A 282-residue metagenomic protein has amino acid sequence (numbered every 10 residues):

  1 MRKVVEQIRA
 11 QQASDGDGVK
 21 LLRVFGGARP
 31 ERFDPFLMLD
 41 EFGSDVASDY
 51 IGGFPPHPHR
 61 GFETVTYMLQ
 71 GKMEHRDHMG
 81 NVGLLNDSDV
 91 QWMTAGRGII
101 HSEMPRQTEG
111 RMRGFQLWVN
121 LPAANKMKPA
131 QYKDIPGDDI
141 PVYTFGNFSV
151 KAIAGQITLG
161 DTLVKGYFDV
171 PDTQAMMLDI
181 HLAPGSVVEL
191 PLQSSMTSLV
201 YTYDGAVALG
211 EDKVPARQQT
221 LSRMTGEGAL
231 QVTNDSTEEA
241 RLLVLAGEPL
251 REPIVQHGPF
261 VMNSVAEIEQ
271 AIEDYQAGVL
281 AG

Functional and structural regions predicted by a protein language model:
M1-G282: Jelly-roll (double-stranded beta-helix
